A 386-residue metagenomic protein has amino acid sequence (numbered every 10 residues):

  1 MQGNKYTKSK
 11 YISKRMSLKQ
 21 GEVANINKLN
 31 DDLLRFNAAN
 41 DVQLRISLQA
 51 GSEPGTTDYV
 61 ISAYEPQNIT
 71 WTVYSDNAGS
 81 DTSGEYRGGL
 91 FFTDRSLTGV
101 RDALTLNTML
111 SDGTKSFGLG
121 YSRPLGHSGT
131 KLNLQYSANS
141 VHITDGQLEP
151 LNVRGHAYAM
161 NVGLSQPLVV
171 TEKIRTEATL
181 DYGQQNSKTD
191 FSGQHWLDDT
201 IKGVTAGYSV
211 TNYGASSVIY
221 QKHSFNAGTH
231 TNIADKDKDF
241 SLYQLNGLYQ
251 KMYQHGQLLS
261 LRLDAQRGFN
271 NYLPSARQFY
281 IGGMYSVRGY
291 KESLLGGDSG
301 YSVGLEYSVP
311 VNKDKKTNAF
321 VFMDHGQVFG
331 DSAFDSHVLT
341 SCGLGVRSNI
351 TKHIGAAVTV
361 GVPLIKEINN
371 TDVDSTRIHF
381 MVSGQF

Functional and structural regions predicted by a protein language model:
M1-L134, V170: Outer-membrane beta-barrel initiation region
L44, I69-W71, T98-L104, H127-N133 (+6 more regions): Repeated loop/turn-to-beta-strand initiation elements of outer-membrane beta-barrel proteins
G55, G84-G88, G113-F117, H156-M160 (+6 more regions): Residues that define the transmembrane beta-barrel architecture of outer-membrane proteins
I69-G79, L90-S96, V100-D112, F117 (+6 more regions): Transmembrane beta-strand segments that form the barrel wall of outer-membrane beta-barrel proteins
F92, V346-G355, D374-F386: Outer-membrane beta-barrel "beta-signal"
D94-S96, R123-L125, Q166-L168, V210-N212 (+5 more regions): Residue-level signature of outer-membrane beta-barrel architecture
S137-P167, T171, Q185-F191, A356 (+1 more regions): Outer-membrane beta-barrel translocator/channel fold
K188-D190, Q194-T317, F322-H325, F329 (+2 more regions): C-terminal outer-membrane beta-barrel translocator/porin domains of Gram-negative envelope proteins and their
